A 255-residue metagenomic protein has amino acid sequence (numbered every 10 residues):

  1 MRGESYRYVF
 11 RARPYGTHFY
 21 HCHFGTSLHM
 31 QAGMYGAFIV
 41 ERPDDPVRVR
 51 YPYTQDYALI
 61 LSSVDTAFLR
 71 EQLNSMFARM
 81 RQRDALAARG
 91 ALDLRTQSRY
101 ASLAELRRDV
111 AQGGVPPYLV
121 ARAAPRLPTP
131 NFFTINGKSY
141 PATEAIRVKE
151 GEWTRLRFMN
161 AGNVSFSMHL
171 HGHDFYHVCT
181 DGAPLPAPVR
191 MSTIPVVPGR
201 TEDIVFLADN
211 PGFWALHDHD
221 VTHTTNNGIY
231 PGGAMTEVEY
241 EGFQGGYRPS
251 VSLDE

Functional and structural regions predicted by a protein language model:
M1-F166, Y176-V178, P184-P188, T193-V196 (+4 more regions): Histidine-centered copper-binding motifs that mark active-site loops of extracellular/periplasmic copper enzymes
H171, G199, D218: Hydrophobic, well-ordered secondary-structure elements that form the walls of internal hydrophobic environments
L207-D209: Acidic/histidine-enriched ion/cofactor-binding microenvironments in catalytic or ligand-binding pockets
G212: Histidine/acidic residue-rich metal-binding segments in metalloenzymes
